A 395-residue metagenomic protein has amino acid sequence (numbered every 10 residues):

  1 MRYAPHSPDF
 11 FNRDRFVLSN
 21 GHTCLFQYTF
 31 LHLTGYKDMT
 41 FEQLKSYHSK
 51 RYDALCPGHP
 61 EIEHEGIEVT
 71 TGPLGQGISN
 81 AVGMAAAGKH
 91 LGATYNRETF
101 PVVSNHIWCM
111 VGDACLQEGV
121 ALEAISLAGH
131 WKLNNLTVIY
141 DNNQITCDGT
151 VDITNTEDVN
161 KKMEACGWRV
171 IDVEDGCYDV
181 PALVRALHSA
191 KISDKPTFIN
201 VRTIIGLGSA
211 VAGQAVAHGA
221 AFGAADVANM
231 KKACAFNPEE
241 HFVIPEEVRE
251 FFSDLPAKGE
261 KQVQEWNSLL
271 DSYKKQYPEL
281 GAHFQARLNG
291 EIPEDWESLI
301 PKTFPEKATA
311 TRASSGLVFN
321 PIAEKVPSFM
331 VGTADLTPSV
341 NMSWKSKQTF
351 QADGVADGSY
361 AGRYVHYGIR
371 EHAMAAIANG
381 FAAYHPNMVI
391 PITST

Functional and structural regions predicted by a protein language model:
M1-H130, S343-W344, A376-I377, F381: Cofactor-binding active-site loop characterized by glycine-rich and histidine/acidic residues
R2-H6, Y36-M39, L91-V102, A128-L136 (+6 more regions): Secondary-structure transition/capping motifs at alpha-helix termini and the adjoining loop/turn into the next element
R15-F16, Q27, V111-A114, D172-Y178 (+2 more regions): Conserved short loop/turn motifs at secondary-structure junctions
H22-C24, H32-T34, A86, A114-L116 (+7 more regions): Short, glycine-/Ser/Thr-/acidic-enriched flexible segments
K37-G66, D148-G149, C166-R169, E174 (+1 more regions): Anionic-ligand anchoring segments at beta-strand to alpha-helix junctions in alpha/beta enzyme folds, i.e., glycine
E63, I67-D254: Glycine-rich ThDP/TPP pyrophosphate-binding loop and its adjacent helix/strand module within ThDP-dependent enzymes
H241-Y273, Y277: Internal, active-site/partner-interface "lid" segment
Q264-T395: Non-catalytic terminal/interface segments that mediate subunit docking, oligomerization, and allosteric communication
